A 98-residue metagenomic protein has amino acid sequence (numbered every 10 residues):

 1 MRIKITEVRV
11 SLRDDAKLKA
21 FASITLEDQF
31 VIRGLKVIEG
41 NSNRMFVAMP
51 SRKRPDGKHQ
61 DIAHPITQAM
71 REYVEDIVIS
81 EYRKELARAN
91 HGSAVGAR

Functional and structural regions predicted by a protein language model:
M1-R98: Single-stranded nucleic acid-binding surfaces, predominantly the OB-fold ssDNA-binding core
